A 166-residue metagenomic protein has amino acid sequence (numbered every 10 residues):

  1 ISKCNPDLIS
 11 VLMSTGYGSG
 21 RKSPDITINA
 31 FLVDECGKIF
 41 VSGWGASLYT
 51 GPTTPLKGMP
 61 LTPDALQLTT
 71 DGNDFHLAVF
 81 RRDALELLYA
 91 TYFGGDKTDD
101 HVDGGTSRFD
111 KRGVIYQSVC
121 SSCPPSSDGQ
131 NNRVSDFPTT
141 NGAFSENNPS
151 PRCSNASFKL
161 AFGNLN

Functional and structural regions predicted by a protein language model:
I1-N166: A sequence-level/structural motif corresponding to short, flexible coil/turn segments enriched in small polar residues
